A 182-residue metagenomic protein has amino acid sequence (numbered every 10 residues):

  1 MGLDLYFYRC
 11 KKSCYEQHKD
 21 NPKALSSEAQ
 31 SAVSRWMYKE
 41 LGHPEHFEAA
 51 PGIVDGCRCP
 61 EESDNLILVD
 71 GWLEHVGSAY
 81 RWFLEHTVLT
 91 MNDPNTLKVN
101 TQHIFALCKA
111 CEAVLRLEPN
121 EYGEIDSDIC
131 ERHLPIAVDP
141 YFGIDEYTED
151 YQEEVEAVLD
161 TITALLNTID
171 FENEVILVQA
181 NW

Functional and structural regions predicted by a protein language model:
M1-V175, Q179-W182: Acidic (Asp/Glu-rich) sequence patches and key acidic residues that form negatively charged surfaces used
